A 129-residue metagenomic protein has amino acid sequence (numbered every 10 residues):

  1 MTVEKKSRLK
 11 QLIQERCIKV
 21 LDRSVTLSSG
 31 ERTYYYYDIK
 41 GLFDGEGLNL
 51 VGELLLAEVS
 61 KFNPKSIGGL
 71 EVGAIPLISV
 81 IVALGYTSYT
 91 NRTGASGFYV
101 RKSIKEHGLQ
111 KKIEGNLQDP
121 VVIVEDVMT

Functional and structural regions predicted by a protein language model:
M1-N63, Q118: Active-site-facing substrate-recognition patch
G30, I67, G97: Conserved hydrophobic/aromatic pocket- or pore-lining residues that grip, position, or stack substrates in active sites
I39, L70-E71, V100-S103: Fold-independent oxyanion-binding glycine-rich loops and adjacent beta-strand/coil segments at enzyme active sites
G47, G68-G69, I104-L109: Glycine-centered small-residue hotspots that permit tight backbone geometry or close packing
N63-G73: Short glycine-rich phosphate-binding loop at a beta-alpha junction
G68, V122-V124: Structural motif
L77-V122: Short, glycine/charge-rich flexible loops or terminal/linker lids adjacent to PRPP-binding catalytic cores
V127-T129: Acidic, divalent-metal-coordinating active-site segment for phosphoryl/phosphodiester hydrolysis, typified by short
